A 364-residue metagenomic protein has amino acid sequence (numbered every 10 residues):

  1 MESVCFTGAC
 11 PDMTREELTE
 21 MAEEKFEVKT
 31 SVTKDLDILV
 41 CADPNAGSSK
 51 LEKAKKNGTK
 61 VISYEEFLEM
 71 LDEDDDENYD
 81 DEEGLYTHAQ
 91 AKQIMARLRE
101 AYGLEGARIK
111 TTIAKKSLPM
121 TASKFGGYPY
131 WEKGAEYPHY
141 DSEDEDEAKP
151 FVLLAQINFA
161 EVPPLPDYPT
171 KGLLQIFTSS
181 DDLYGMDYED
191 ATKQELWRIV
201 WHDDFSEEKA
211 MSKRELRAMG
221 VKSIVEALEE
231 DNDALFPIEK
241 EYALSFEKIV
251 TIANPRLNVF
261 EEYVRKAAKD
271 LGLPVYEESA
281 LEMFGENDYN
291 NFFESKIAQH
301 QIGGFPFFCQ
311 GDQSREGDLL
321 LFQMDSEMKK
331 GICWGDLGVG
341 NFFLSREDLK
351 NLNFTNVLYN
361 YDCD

Functional and structural regions predicted by a protein language model:
M1-D80: DNA strand-break repair and replication-stress modules
Y79-D364: Preference for intrinsically disordered or flexible, low-complexity segments and adjacent hinge/connector residues
